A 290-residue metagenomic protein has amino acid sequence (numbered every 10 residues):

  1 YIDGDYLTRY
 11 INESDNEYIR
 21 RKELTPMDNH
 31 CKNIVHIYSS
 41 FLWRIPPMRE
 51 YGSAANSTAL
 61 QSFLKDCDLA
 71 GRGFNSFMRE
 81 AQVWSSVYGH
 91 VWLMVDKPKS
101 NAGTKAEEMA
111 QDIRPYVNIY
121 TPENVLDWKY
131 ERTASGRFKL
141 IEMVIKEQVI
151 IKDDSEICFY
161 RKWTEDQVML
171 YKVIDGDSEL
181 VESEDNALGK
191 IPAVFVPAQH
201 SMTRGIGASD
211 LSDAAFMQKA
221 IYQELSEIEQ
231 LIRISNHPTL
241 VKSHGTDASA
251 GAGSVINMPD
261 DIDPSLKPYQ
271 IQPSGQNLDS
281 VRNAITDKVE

Functional and structural regions predicted by a protein language model:
Y1-Y120: Extended, helix-rich architectural segments
I2, E50, L69, V87 (+7 more regions): Intrinsically disordered, low-complexity segments enriched in small/polar residues
I2, N12, T25, W128 (+3 more regions): Exposed, low-complexity/repetitive linear segments and helix-based recognition motifs, biased toward charged/polar
D28, M48-R49, V117, N124 (+4 more regions): Intrinsically disordered, low-complexity segments enriched in proline/serine/threonine
R49-G52, M78, W92, K99 (+6 more regions): Solvent-exposed, flexible loop/coil residues
A70-F74, I119-E123, M217-A220, A248: A short linear-motif detector with a strong N-terminal bias
R79-M202: Extended, regular secondary-structure scaffolds
D175-E290: Extended, charged amphipathic alpha-helical segments
